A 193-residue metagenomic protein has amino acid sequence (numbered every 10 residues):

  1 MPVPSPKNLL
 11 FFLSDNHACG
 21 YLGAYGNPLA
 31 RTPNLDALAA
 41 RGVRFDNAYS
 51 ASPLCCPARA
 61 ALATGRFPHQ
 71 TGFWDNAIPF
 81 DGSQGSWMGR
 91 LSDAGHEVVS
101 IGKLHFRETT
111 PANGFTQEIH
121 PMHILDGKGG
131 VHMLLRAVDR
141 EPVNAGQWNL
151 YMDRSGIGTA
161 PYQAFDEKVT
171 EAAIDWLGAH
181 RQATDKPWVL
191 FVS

Functional and structural regions predicted by a protein language model:
M1-S193: Formylglycine-dependent sulfatase
